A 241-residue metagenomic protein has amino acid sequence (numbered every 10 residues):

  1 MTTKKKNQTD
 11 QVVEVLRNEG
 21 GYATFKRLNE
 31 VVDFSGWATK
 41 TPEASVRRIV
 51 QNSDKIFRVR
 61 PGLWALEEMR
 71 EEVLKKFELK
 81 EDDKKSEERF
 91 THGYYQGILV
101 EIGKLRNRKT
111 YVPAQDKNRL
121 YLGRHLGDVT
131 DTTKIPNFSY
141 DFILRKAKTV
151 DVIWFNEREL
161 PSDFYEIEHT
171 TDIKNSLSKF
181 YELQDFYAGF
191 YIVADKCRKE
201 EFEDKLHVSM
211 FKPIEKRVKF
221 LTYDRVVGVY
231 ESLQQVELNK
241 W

Functional and structural regions predicted by a protein language model:
M1-T9, E19, S35-D82: Charged low-complexity interaction tracts in eukaryotic proteins
D10-E14, I98: Pre-recognition alpha-helix immediately N-terminal to the DNA-recognition helix within helix-turn-helix or winged-helix
L16-T24: Short capping segments at the starts of secondary-structure elements
R27-V32: A short acidic, leucine-rich amphipathic alpha-helix
K75-P113: Nuclease catalytic cores
D83-E88, K104, V112-E159, E231-W241: Active-site metal-binding core of divalent-cation-utilizing nuclease and nuclease-like domains
T130, P136-V150, N156-T222: Catalytic cores of nucleic-acid endonucleases
M210-W241: Charged, structured surface patches that assemble and position nucleic-acid processing machinery
